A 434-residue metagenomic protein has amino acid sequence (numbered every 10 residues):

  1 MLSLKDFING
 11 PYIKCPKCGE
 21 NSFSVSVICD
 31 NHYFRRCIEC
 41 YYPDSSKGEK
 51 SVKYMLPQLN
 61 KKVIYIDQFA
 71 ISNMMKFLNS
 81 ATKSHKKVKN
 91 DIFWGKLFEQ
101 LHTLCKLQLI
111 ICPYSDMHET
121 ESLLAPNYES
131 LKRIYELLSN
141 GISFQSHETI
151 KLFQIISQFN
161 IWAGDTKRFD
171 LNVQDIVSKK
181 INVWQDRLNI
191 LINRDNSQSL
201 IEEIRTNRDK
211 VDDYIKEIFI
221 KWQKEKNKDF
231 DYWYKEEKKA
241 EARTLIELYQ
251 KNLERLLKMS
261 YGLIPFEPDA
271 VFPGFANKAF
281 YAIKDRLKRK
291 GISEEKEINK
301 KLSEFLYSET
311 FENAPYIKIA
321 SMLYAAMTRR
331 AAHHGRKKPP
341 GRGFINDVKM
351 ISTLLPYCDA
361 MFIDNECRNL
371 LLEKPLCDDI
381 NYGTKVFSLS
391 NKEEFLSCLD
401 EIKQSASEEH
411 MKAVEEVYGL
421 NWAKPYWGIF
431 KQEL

Functional and structural regions predicted by a protein language model:
L2-I8, Y12-C18, S22, C37 (+8 more regions): Acidic, PIN/NYN-like endoribonuclease modules and their adjacent C-terminal/linker elements
K5, P11, S24, Y54-L56 (+3 more regions): Extended charged low-complexity segments that act as oligomerization/scaffolding linkers
P16, F34, E39-K89, E237-A270 (+2 more regions): Metal-dependent nucleic-acid phosphoesterase active-site entry motif
V25-F34: Short linker/helix segments within small regulatory modules
E49, L97, N346-D347: Amphipathic coiled-coil/heptad-repeat helices and related helical stalk/stem segments that mediate oligomerization
S122, N346-Y357: Acidic, metal-associated active-site segment
I142-K290: Non-catalytic, alpha-helical, charged scaffold/linker segments that couple or flank catalytic or architectural cores
Y261-V348: Long, positively charged binding patches that form subdomain-scale interaction surfaces for polyanionic ligands
